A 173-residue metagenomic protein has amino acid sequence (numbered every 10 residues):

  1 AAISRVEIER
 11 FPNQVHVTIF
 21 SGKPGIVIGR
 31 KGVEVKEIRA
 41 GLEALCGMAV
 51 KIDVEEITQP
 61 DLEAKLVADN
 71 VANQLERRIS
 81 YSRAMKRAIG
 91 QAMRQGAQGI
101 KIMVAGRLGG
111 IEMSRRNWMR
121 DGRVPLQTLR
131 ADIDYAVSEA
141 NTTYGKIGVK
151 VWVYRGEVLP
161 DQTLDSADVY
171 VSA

Functional and structural regions predicted by a protein language model:
A1-A173: RNA-contacting regions in translation and RNA-metabolism proteins, encompassing KH/S1 modules where present
